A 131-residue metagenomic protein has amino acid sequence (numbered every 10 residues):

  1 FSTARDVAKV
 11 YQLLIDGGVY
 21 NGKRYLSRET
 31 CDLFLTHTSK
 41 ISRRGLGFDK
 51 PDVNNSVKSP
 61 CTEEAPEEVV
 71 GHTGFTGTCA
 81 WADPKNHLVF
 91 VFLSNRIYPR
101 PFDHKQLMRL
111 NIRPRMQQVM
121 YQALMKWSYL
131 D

Functional and structural regions predicted by a protein language model:
F1-D131: Catalytic loop of the DD-peptidase/beta-lactamase superfamily, centered on the K-T-G motif and neighboring
